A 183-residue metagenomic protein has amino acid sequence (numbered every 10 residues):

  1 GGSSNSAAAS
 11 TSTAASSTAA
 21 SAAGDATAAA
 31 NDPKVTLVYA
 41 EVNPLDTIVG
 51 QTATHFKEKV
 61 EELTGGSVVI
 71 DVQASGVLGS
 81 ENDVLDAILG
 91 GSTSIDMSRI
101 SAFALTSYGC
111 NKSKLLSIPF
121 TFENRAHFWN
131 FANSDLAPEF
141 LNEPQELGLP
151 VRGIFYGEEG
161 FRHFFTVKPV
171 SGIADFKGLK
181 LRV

Functional and structural regions predicted by a protein language model:
G1-T36: Short, low-complexity disordered leader/linker segments with a strong preference for bacterial N-terminal type II
G24, D46-D71, D135: Short, polar/charged alpha-helical segment
A30-D32, V49-T52, G79-A87, S94-M97: Conserved N-terminal glycine/acidic-rich loop preference
T36, S67-D71, K180: Residues at or immediately flanking beta-strands
V38-T54, S75-G79: Extracytoplasmic "Venus flytrap"
E58-E61, G91-S94, S101-V183: Contiguous mixed-secondary-structure segments that line small-molecule binding/active-site clefts of soluble domains
I70-S75, I100: Surface-exposed patches in mature extracellular/periplasmic domains of secreted proteins
Q73-D86, V170-S171, V183: Short helix-initiation/N-cap motifs at beta->coil->alpha
